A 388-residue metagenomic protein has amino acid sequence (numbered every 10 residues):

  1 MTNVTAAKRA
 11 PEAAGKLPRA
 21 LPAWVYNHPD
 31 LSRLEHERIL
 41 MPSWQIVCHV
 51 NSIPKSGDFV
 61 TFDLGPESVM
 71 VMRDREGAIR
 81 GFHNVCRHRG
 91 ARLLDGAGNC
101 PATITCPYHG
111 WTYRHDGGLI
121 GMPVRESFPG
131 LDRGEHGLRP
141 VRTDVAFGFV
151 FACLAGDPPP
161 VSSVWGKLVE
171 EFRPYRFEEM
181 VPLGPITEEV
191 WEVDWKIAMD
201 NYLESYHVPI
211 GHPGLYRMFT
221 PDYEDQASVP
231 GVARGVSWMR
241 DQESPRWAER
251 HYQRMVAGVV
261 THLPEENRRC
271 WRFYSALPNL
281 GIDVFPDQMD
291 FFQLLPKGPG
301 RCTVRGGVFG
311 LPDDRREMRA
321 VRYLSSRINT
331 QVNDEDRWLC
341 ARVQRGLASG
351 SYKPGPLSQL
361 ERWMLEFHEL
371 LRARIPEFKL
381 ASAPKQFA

Functional and structural regions predicted by a protein language model:
N3-V25, M180, E317: Short, contiguous pre-domain boundary segments
R19-L21, V25-G65, V69: Non-catalytic accessory segments flanking enzyme active sites
L40-W44, A91, H207: Generic structural signal for secondary-structure transition and capping sites
M41-S52, M122-S127, Y274-P278: Short Pro/Gly-enriched beta-strand edge/turn motifs at strand-loop
S52-G156, P160-V169: Rieske [2Fe-2S] iron-sulfur-binding domain
R73, N84, D144, F149-A388: C-terminal catalytic domain of Rieske-type non-heme iron oxygenases
